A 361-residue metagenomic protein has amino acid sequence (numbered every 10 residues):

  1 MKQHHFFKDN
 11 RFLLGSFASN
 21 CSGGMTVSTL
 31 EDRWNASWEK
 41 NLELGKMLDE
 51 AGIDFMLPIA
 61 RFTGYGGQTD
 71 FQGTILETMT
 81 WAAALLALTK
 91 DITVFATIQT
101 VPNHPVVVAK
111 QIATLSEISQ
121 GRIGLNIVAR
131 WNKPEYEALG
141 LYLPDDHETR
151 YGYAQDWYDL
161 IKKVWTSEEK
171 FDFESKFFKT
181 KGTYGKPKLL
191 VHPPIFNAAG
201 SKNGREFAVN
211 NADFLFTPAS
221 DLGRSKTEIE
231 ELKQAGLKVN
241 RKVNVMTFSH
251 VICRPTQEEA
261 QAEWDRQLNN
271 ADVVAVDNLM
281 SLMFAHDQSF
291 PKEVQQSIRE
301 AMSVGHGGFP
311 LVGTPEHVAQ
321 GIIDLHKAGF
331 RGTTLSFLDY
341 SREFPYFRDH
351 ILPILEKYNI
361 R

Functional and structural regions predicted by a protein language model:
M1-L88, E148, K188-P193: N-terminal beta1-alpha1-beta2 module of alpha/beta enzyme domains
K2-N20, H147-V191, A219-K327, L355-R361: An alpha-helical appendage that flanks or caps ligand/catalytic pockets
F7-D9, K46-E50, A82-K90, S116-R122 (+3 more regions): Acidic (Asp/Glu)-rich catalytic clusters
L14, L48, G52, L85 (+8 more regions): Conserved, mostly hydrophobic/aromatic
L14-S16, M56-P58, V94-A96, I123-I127 (+4 more regions): Hydrophobic faces of well-ordered beta-strands that scaffold small-molecule active sites in alpha/beta enzyme cores
M25-E39, T97-V106, Y142-P144, L189-K202 (+2 more regions): Active-site mouth loops of central-metabolism enzymes
T69-F95, Y153-Q155, F347-R361: Alpha-helix-loop-beta-strand connector modules within alpha/beta enzyme cores
N103-N132: Hydrophobic or amphipathic alpha-helical targeting/insertion segments
